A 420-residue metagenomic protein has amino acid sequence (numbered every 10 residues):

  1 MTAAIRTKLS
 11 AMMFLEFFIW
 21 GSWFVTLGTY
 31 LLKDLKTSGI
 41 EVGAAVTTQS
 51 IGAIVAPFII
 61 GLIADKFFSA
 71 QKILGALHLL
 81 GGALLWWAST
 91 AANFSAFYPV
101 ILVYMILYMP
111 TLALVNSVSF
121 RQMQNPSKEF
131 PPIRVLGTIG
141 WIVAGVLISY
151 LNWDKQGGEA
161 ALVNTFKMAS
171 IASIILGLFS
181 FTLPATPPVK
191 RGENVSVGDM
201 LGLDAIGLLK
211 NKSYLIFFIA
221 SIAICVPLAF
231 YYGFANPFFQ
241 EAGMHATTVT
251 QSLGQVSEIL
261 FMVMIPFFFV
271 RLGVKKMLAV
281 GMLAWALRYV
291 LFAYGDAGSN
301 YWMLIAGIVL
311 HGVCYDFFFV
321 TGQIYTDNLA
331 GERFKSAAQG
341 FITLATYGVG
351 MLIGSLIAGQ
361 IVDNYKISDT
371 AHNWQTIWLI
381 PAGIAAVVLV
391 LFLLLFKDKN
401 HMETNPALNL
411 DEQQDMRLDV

Functional and structural regions predicted by a protein language model:
M1-A3, L183-I219, E412-M416: Juxtamembrane intracellular "pre-TM" segments in multi-pass secondary transporters
T2-S50, S213-Q251, F319: Helix-loop boundary and gating motifs at the non-cytosolic
F14, L84, F94-L114, V118 (+2 more regions): Hydrophobic core of transmembrane alpha-helices in multi-pass small-molecule transporters, especially MFS/SLC-type
V55-A92: Conserved MFS/SLC helix-loop-helix module at the cytosolic interface between two early adjacent transmembrane helices
V55-S69, N152-W153, L260-V274, V362-D363: Helix-to-loop junctions at the C-terminal end of transmembrane segments in multipass secondary transporters
K72-W86, K276-L291: Structural signature of the two symmetry-related core transmembrane helices
A88-T90, S173-P184, L379-D411, L418-V420: Multi-pass alpha-helical transporter architecture, strongest for 12-TM Major Facilitator/SLC carriers used
Y150-I171, Q360-A385: A membrane-interface helix-boundary motif in multi-pass transporters
